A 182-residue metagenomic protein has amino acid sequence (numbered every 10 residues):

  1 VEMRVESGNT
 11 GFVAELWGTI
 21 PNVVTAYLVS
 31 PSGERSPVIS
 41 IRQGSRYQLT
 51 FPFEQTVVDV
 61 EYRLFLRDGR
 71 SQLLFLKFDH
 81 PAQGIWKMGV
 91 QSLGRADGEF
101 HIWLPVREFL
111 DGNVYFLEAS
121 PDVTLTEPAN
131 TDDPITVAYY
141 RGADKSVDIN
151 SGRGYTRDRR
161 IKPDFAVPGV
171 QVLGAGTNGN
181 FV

Functional and structural regions predicted by a protein language model:
V1-V182: Loop-rich non-cytosolic ectodomains and luminal regions
